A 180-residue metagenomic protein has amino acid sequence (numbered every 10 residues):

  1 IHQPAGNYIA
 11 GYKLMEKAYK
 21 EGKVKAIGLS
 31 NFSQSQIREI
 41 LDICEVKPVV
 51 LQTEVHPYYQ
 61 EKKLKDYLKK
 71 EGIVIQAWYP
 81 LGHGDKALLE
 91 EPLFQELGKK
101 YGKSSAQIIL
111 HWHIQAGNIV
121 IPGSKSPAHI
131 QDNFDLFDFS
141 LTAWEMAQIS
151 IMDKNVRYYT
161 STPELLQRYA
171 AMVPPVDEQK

Functional and structural regions predicted by a protein language model:
Q3-K180: Beta/alpha (TIM)-barrel catalytic core signal, keyed to glycine-rich beta->alpha loops juxtaposed to Asp/Glu that bind
